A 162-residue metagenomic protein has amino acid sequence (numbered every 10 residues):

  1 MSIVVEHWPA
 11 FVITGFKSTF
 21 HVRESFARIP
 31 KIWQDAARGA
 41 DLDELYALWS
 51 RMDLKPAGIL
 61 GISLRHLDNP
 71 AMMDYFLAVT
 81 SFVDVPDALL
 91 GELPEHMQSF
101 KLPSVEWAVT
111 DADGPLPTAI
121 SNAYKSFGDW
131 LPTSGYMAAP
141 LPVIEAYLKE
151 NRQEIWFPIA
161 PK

Functional and structural regions predicted by a protein language model:
M1-K162: A solvent-exposed interaction/effector surface
